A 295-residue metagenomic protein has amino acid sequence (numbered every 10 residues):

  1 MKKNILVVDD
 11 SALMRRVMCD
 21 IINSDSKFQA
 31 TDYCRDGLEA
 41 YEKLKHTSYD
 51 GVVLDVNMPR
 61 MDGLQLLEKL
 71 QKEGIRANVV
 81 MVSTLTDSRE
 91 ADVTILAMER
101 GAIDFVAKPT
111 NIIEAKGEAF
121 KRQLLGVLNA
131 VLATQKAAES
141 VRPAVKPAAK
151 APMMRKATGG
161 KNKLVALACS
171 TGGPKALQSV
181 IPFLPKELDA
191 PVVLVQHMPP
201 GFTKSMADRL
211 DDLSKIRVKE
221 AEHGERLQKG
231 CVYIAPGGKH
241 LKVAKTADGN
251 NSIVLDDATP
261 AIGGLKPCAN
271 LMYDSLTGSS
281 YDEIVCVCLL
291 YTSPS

Functional and structural regions predicted by a protein language model:
K2-L6, A12-N23, Y33, L38-E39 (+1 more regions): Conserved acid/base catalytic micro-environments in cytosolic active-site loops
Y33-G51: Acidic, metal-coordinating helix/loop segments flanking the phosphotransfer/catalytic sites of two-component signaling
L44, G51, V56-N57, L70: Residue immediately C-terminal to the conserved phosphorylatable aspartate in receiver
